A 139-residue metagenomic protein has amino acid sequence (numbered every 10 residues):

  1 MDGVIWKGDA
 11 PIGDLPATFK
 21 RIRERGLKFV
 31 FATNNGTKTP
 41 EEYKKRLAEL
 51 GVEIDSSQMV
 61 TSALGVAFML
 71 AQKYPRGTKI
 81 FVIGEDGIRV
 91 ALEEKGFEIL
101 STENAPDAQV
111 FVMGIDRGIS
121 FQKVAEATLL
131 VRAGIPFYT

Functional and structural regions predicted by a protein language model:
M1-T139: HAD-like aspartate-dependent phosphatase fold
